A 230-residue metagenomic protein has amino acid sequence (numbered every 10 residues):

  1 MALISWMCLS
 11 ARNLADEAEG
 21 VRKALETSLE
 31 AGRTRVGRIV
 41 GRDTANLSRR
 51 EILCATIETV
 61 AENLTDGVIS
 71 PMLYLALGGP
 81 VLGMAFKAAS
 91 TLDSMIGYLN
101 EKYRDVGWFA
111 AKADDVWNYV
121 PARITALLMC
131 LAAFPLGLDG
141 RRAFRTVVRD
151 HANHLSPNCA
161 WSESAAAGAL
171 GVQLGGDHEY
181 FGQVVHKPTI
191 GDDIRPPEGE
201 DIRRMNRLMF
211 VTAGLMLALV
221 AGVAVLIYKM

Functional and structural regions predicted by a protein language model:
M1-A85, A89, G97-M230: Hydrophobic alpha-helical transmembrane segments
S94: Solvent-exposed interhelical
